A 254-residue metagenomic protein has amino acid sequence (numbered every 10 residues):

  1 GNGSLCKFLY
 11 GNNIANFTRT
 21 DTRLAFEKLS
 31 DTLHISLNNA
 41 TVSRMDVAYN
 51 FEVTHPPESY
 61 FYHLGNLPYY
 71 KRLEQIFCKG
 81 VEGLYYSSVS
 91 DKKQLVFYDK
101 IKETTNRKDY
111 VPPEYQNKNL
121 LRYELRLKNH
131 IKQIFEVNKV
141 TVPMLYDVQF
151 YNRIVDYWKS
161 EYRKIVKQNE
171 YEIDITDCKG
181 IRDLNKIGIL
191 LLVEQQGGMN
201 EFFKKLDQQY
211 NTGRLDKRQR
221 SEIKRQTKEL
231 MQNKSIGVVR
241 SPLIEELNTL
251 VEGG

Functional and structural regions predicted by a protein language model:
G1-K205, N233, V238-G254: Structured, helix-rich domain cores that form ligand/interaction pockets
L206-L215: Short, aromatic/basic-rich helix-turn unit that serves as a nucleic-acid recognition element
D216-K224: Helix-turn-helix DNA-binding segment
R225-Q232: Residue-level detection of the helix-turn-helix DNA-binding "recognition helix"
